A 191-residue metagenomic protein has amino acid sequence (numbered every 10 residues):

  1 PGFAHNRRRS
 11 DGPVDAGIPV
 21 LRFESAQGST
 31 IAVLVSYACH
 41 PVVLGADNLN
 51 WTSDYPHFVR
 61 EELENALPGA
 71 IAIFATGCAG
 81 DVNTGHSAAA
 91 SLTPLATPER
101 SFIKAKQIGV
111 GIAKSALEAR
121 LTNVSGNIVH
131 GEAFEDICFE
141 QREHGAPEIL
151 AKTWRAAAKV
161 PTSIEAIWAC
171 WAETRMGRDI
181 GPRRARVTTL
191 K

Functional and structural regions predicted by a protein language model:
P1-K191: Non-catalytic substrate/cofactor recognition surfaces at enzyme active-site rims
